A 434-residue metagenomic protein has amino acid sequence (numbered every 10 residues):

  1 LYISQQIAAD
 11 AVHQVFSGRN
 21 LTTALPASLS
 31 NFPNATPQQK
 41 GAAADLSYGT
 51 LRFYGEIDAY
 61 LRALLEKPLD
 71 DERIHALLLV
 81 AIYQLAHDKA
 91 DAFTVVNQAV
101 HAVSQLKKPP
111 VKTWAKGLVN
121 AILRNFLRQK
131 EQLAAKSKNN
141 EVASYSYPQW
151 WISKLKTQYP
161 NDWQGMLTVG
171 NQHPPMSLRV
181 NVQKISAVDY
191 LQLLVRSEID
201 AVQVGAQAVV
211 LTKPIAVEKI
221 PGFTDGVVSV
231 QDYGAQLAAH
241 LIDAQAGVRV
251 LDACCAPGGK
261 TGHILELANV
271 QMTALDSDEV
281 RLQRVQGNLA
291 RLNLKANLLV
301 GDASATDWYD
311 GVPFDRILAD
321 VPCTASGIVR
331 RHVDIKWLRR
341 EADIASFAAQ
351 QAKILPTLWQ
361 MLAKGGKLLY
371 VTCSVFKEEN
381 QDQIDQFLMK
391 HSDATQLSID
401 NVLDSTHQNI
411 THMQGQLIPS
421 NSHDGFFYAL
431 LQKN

Functional and structural regions predicted by a protein language model:
L1-N434: S-adenosylmethionine
